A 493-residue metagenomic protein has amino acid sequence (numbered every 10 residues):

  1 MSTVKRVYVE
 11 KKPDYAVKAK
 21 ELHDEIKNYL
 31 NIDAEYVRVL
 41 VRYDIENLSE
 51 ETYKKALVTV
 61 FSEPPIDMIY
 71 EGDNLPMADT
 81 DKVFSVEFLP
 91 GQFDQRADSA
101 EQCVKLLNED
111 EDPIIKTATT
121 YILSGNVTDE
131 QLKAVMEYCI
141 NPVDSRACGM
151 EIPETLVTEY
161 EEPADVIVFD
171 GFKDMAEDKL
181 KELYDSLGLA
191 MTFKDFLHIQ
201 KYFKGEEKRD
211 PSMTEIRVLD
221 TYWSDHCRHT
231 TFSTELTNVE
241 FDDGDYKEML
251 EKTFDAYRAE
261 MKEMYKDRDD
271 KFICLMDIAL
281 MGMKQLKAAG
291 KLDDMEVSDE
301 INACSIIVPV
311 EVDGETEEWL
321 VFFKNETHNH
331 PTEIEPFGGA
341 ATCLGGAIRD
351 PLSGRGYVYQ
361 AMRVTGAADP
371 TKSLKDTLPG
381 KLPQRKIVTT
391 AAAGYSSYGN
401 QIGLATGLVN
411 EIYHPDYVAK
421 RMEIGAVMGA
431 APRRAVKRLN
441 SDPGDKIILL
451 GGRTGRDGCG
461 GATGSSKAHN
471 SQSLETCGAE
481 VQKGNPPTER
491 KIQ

Functional and structural regions predicted by a protein language model:
M1-Q493: Core nucleic-acid recognition elements
